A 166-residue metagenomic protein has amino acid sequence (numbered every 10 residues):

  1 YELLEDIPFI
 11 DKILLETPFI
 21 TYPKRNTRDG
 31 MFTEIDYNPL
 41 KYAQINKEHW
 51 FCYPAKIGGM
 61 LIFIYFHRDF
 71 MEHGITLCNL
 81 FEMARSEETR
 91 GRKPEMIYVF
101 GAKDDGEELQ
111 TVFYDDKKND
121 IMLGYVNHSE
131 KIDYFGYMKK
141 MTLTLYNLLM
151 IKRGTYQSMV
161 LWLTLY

Functional and structural regions predicted by a protein language model:
Y1-K140: Long, basic/Gly/Ser/Thr-rich N-terminal segments that mediate initial subcellular attachment or targeting
L143-N147: Amphipathic, well-packed alpha-helical segments that form the structural scaffold of globular domains
L148-K152: Conserved helix-loop functional segments at active or binding sites
S158-V160: Domain-scale recognition of functional cores that engage charged ligands
L165-Y166: Glycine-rich phosphate-binding P-loop
